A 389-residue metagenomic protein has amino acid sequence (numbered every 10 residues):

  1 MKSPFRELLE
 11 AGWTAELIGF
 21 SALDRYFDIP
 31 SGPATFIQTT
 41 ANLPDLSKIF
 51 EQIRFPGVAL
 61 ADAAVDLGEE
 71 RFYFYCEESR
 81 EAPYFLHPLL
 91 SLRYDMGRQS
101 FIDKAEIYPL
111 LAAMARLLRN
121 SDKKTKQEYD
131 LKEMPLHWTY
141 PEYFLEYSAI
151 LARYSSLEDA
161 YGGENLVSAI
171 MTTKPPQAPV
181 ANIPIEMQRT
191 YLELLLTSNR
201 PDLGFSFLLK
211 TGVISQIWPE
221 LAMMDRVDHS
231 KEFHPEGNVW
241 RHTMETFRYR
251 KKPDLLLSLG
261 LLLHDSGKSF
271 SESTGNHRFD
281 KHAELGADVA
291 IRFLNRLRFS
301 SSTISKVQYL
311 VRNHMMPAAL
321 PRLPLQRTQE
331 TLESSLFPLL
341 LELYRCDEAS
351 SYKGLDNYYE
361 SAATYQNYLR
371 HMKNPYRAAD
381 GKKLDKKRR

Functional and structural regions predicted by a protein language model:
M1-R389: Catalytic cores of the polymerase beta-like nucleotidyltransferase superfamily and closely associated nucleotide
